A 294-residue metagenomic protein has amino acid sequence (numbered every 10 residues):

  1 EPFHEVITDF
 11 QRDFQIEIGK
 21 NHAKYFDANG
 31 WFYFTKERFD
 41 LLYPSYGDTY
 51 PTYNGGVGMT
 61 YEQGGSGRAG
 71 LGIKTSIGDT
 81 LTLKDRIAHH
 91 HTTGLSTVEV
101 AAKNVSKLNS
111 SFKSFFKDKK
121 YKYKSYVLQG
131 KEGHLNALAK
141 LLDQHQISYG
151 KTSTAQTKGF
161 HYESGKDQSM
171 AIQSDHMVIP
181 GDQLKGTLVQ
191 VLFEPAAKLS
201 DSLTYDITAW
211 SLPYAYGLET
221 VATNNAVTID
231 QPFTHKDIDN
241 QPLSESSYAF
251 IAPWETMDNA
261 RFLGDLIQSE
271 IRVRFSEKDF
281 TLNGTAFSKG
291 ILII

Functional and structural regions predicted by a protein language model:
P2-Y33, E37-F39, Y43, G47-I294: Intrinsic-disorder/low-complexity accessory segments
